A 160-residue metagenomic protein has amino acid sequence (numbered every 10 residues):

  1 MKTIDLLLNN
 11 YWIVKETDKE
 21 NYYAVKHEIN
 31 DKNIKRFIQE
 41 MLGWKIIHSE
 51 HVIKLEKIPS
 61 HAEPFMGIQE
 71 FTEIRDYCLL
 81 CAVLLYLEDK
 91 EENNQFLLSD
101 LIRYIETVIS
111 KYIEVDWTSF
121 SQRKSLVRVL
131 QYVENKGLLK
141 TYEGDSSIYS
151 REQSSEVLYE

Functional and structural regions predicted by a protein language model:
M1-Q69, D116, L130, D145-Y149 (+1 more regions): Eukaryotic partner-binding/assembly regions in large regulatory complexes
Y11, I74-Q95: Positively charged, polyanion-binding regions of nucleic-acid-associated proteins
K26, R75, S121-S125: Short amphipathic alpha-helical segments
I47-H61, R75-L80, I102-T107: A short glycine/small-residue-enriched secondary-structure motif
Y86-Y159: Internal, well-ordered domain-core segments that constitute the primary functional module of diverse proteins
